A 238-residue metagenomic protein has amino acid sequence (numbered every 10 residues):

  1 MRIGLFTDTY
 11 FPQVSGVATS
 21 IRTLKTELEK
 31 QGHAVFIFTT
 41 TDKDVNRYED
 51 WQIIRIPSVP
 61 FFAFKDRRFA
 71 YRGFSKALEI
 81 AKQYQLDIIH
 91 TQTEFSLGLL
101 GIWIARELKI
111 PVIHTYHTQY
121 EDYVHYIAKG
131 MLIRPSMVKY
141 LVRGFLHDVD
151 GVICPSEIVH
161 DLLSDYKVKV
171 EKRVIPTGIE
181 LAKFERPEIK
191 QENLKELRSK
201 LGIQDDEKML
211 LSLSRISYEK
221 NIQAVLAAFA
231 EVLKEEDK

Functional and structural regions predicted by a protein language model:
M1-I56, A81: N-terminal subdomain of nucleotide-sugar transferases
I3, I88, A105-V124, L146 (+2 more regions): Active-site proximal beta-strand in glycosyltransferases
T39, I54-P57, P135, K139-E192: Donor nucleotide-sugar binding/catalytic pocket of nucleotide-sugar-dependent glycosyltransferases
F62-I88, S96-W103, E107, S136 (+1 more regions): An amphipathic, basic-hydrophobic alpha-helix
Q92-L97, Y116: Short His-centered aromatic/hydrophobic patch
T115-Y140, A182-R186: Acceptor-binding helix/loop patch of EC 2.4 sugar-transfer enzymes, predominantly nucleotide-sugar-dependent
K195-K200, Q204-L211, I222-K238: A conserved nucleotide-sugar
